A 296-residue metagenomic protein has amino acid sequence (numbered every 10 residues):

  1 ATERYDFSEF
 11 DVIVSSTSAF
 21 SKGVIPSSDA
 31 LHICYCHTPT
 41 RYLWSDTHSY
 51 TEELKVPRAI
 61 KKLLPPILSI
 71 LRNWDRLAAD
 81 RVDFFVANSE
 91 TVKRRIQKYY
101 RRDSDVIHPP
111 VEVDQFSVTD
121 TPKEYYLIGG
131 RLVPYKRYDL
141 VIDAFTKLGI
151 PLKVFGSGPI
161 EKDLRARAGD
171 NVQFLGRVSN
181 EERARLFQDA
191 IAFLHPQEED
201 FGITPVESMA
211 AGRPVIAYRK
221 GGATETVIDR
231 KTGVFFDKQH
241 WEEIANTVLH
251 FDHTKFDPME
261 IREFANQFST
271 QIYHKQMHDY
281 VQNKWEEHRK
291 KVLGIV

Functional and structural regions predicted by a protein language model:
A1-K22: Active-site donor-binding segments of glycosyltransferases and PAPS-dependent sulfotransferases
E52-F85, K93: Membrane-proximal helix-turn-helix segments that form the acceptor-binding/catalytic region of lipid-linked
S117-K153: Conserved donor-binding/catalytic core segment of Leloir-type glycosyltransferases
E161-A184: Nucleotide-activated donor-binding/catalytic signature segment of Leloir-type glycosyltransferases, i.e., the conserved
Q188-D200, R213: Acidic donor-binding loop of glycosyltransferase active sites
P214-Y218, V227: Short hydrophobic beta-strand element within catalytic cores of glycosyltransferases and related nucleotide-activated
T224-L249, F256: Change "using UDP/GDP/dTDP sugars" to "using nucleotide sugars
Q239-E242, H253-L293: A charged, aromatic-enriched C-terminal amphipathic alpha-helix characteristic of glycosyltransferases across folds
